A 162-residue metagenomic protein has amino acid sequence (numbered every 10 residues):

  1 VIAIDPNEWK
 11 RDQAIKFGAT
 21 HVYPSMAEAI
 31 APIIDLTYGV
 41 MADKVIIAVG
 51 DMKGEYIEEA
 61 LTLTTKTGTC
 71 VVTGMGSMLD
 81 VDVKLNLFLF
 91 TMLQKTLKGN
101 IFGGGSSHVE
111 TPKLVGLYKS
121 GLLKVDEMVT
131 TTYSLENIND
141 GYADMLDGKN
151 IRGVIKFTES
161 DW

Functional and structural regions predicted by a protein language model:
I2: Conserved beta-strand positions in the Rossmann-like core of class I SAM-dependent methyltransferases
D5: Conserved acidic E/D residue at the C-terminus of a beta-strand in Rossmann-like folds
W9: Conserved Rossmann-like nucleotide-cofactor binding loop
D12-Q13, F17-T96, D161-W162: Glycine-rich cofactor phosphate-binding loops and adjacent beta1-alpha1 units of small-molecule cofactor enzyme domains
H21-V22, L97-G99, M128, T132: Conserved beta-strand scaffold positions in the cores of enzyme catalytic domains, especially in NTP/NDP-utilizing
A27-E28, E58-T62, G104-W162: C-terminal hydrophobic helical "lid"/dimerization subdomain of Rossmann-like NAD(P)H-dependent oxidoreductases
M75-M78, F102-S107: Short coil/turn segments
L93-N100, L123-K124: Short, local alpha-helical segments
